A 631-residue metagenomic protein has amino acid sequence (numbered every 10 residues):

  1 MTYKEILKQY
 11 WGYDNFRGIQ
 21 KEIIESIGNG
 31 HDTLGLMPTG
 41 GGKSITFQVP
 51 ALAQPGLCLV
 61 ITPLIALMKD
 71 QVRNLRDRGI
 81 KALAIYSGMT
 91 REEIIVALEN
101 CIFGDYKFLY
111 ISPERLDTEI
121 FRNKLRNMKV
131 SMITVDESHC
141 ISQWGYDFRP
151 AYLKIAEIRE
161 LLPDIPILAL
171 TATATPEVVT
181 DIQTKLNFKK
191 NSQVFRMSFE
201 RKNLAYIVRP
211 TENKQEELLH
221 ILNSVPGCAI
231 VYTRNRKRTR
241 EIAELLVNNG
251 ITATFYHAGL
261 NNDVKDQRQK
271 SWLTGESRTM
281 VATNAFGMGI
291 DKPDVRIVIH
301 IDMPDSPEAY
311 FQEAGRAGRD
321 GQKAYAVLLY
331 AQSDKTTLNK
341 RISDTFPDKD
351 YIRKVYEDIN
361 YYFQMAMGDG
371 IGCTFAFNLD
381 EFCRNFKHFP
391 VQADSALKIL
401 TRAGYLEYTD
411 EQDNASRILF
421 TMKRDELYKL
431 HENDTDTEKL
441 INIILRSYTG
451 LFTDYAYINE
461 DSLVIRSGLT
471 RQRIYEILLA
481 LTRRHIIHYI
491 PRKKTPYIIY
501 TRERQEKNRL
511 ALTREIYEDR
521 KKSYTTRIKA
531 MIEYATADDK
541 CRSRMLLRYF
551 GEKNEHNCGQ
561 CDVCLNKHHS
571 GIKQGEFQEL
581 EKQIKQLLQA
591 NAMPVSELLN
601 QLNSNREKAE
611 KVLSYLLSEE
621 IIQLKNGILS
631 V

Functional and structural regions predicted by a protein language model:
M1-Y10, D14-G18, E22-S44, P50-Q54 (+2 more regions): Helicase motor core with emphasis on the C-terminal RecA-like subdomain
D348-E503, R509-V612, E619-L624, L629-V631: C-terminal accessory/connector segments of nucleic-acid motor ATPases
